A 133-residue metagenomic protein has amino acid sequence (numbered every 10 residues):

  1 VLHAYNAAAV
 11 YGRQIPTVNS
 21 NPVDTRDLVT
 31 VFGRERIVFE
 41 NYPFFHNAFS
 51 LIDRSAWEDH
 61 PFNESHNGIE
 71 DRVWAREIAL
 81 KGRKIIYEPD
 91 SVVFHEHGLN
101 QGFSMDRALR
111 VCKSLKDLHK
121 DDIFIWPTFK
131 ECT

Functional and structural regions predicted by a protein language model:
V1-D24: Conserved donor NDP-sugar-binding/catalytic core segment of glycosyltransferases
R13, G82-H97: Catalytic beta-strand/loop signature of glycosyltransferases that borders the donor
P16-V18, G33-I52, N67, H119-D122: A recurrent flexible, glycine/aromatic-enriched loop bordering the glycosyltransferase active site that acts as
T25-V31, F103-D106: Short, hinge-like loop/turn segments at secondary-structure boundaries
L51-E58, V92: Short, well-ordered alpha-helical scaffold segment located in the soluble/lumenal catalytic or ligand-binding core
I52, E70, E88: A conserved hydrophobic position in a structured secondary element of the catalytic/binding core that shapes
N67-R76: Acidic donor-binding loop at a coil-to-helix junction in glycosyltransferase catalytic cores that engages
F94-T133: Active-site-adjacent helix/loop segment of glycosyltransferases that harbors family-specific signature motifs
